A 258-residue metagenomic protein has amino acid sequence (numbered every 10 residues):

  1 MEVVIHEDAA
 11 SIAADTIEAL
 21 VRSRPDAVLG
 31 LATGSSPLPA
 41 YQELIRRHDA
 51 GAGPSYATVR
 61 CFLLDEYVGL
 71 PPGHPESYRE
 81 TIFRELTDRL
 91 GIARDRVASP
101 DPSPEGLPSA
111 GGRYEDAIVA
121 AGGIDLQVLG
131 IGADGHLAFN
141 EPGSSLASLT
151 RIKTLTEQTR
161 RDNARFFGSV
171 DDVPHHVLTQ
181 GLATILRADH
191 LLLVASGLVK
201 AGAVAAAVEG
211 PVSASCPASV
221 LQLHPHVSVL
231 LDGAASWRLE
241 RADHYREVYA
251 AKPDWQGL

Functional and structural regions predicted by a protein language model:
M1-L29, A50: N-terminal glycine-/serine-/threonine-rich phosphate-binding loop
L31-S36, L129-A133, S196: Glycine-rich beta-strand-to-loop/alpha-helix junction loops that act as flexible
E43-P54, E80, P142-I152, G210: A glycine- and small-aliphatic-rich helix-loop capping segment at beta-alpha/alpha-beta transitions that lines
H48-R60, G91, T184-A188, L221-P225: Short, conserved loop/helix-junction motifs that constitute active-site signature segments in enzyme catalytic cores
P54-V128, V248-L258: Ligand-binding beta-strand-loop-alpha-helix segment within the catalytic cores of soluble metabolic enzymes
D134, A138-L182: Class I SAM-dependent methyltransferase SAM-binding "motif I" and its flanking Rossmann-like core
A183, R187-L258: ATP/nucleoside-binding phosphotransfer catalytic cores, i.e., glycine-rich phosphate-binding loops
